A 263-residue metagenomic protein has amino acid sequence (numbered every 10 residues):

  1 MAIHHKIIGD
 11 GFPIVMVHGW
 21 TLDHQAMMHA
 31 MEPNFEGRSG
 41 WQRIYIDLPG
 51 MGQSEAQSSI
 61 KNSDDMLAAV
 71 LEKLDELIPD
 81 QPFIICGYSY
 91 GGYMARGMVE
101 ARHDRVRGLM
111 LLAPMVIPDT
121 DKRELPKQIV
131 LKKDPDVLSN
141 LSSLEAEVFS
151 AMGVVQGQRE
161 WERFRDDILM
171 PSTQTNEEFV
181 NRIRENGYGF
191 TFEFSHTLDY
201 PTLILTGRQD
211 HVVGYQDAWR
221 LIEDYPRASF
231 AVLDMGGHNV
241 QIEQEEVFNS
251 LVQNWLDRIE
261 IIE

Functional and structural regions predicted by a protein language model:
K6-E55: Conserved HGGG/HGGXW glycine-rich cap/lid loop of the alpha/beta-hydrolase fold
Q42-C86, S250: Active-site loop/oxyanion-hole signature of alpha/beta-hydrolase fold enzymes
G87-G91, A95: Gly/Ala-rich beta-loop-alpha elbow adjacent to hydrolase catalytic centers
R96, E100, V106-S139: Flexible "cap/lid" loop of the alpha/beta hydrolase fold
T120-K122, S139-H196: Conserved alpha/beta-hydrolase catalytic His-Asp/Glu region
L198, I204-T206, D210: Short beta-strand/loop motif that positions the catalytic acidic residue of the alpha/beta-hydrolase fold
H211-D217: Conserved alpha/beta-hydrolase "acid-adjacent" motif
G236-N249: Catalytic histidine-centered segment of alpha/beta-hydrolase-like enzymes
